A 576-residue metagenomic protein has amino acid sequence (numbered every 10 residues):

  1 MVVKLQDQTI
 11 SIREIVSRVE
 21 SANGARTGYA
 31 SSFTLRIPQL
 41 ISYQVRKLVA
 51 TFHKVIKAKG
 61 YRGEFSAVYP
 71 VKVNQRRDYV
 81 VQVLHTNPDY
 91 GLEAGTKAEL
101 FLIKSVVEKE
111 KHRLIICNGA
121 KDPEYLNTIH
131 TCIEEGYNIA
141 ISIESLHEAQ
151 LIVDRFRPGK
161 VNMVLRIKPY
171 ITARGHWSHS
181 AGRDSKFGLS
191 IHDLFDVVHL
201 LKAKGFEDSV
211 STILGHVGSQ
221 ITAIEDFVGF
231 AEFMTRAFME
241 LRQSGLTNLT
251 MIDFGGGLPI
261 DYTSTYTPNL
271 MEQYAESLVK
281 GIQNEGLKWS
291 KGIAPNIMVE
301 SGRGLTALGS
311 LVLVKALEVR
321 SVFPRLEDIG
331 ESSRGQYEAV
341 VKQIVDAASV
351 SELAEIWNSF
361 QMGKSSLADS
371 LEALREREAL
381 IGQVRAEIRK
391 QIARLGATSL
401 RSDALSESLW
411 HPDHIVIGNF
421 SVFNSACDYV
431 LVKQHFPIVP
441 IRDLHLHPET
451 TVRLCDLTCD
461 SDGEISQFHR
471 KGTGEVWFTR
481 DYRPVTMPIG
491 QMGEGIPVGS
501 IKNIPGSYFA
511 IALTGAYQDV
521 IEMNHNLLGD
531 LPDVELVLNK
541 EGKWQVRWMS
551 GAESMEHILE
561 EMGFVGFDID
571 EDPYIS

Functional and structural regions predicted by a protein language model:
M1-Q75: Low-complexity, highly charged intrinsically disordered N-terminal segments that act as targeting/localization
S31, I56-R62, S244-M251, K288-N296: Flexible, glycine/charged-enriched surface loops at secondary-structure junctions
L40, N74, E99, D122 (+12 more regions): Short, glycine-/Ser/Thr-/acidic-enriched flexible segments
I41, K72, T96, L165 (+5 more regions): Conserved, mostly hydrophobic/aromatic
R62-M251, I260, L270-E276, G281 (+1 more regions): Active-site-proximal beta-alpha core segment in soluble small-molecule metabolic enzymes
I171-G175, T250-Y266, M298-L313: Flexible glycine/acidic-rich beta-alpha junction loops that bind and position SAM and/or redox cofactors in anaerobic
T267-E276, I282, L313-A316, E331-R334: C-terminal helical cap(s) of enzyme catalytic domains, especially alpha/beta-barrels
G286-S576: Charged (often Lys/Glu-rich) extended helix/loop segments that serve as interaction or gating elements
